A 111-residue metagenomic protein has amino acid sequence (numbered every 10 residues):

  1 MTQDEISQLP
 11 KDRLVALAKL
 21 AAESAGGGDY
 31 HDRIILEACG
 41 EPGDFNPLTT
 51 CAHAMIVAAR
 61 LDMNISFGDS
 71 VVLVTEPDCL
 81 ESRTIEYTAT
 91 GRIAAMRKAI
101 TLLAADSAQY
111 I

Functional and structural regions predicted by a protein language model:
M1-I111: Glycine-rich anion-binding surface patch
